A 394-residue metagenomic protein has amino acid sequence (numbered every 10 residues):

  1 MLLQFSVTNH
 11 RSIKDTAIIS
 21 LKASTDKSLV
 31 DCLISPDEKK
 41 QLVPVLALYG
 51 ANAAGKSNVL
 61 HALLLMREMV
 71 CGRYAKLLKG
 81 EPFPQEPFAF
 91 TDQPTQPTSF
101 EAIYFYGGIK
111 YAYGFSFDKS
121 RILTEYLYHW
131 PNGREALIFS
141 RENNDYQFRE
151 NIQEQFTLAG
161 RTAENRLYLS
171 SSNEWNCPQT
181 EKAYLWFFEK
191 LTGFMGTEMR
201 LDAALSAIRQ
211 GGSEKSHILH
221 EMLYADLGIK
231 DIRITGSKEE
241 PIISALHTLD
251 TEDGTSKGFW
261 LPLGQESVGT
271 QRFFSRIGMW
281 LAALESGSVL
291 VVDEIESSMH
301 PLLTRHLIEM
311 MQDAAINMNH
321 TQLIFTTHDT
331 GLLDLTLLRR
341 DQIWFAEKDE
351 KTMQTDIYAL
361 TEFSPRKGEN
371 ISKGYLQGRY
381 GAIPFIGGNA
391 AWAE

Functional and structural regions predicted by a protein language model:
M1-Q4, H247, R305-E394: C-terminal lobe/lid and adjacent interdomain/linker elements of RecA-like ASCE P-loop ATPase modules
L2-L65: Pre-Walker A-like glycine/lysine-rich segment at the N-terminus of P-loop NTPase domains
T8, M199-Q265, F385-E394: Extended helical coiled-coil dimerization/tether regions that scaffold and oligomerize large DNA-maintenance assemblies
I34-Q41, V45-A47, A51, L60-Y113 (+1 more regions): Conserved P-loop NTP-binding catalytic core
K40-Q41, Q93-T95, F105-G108, L281-L284 (+2 more regions): Conserved catalytic network of the ASCE P-loop NTPase/AAA+ motor domain
V45-Y49, S237-L281, V289-L302: Conserved ABC ATPase signature
T91-Y146, A359-G368, G374: P-loop NTPase motor core
A112-K238: Electropositive, glycine-dotted interaction segments that contact anionic polymers or phosphate-rich ligands
